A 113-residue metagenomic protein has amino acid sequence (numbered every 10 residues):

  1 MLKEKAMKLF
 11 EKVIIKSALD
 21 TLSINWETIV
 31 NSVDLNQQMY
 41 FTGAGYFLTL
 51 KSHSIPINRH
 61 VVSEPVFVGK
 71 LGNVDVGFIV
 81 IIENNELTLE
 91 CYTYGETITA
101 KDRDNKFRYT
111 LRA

Functional and structural regions predicted by a protein language model:
M1-V66, K101-A113: N-terminal domain-onset segments
G69-A113: Short, compact, well-ordered microdomains
